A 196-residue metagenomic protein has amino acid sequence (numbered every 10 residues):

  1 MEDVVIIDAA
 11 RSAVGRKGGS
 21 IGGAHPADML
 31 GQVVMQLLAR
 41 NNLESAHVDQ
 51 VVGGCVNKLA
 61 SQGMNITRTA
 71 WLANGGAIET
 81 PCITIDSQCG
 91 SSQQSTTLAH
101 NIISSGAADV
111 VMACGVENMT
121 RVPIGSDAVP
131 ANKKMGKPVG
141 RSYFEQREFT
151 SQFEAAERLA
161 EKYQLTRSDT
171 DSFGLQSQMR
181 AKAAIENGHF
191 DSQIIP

Functional and structural regions predicted by a protein language model:
M1-E2, R16-H47, A60-I66, W71-P196: Acyl-thioester C-C bond-transforming condensing/cleaving domain
D3-D8: Conserved PLP-binding active-site segment in aminotransferase class I/II-type PLP enzymes
A9-V14: Short polar catalytic/cofactor-binding loops
H47-G54: Short glycine-rich phosphate-binding loop at a beta-alpha junction
V56-K58: Short, internal active-site loops enriched in acidic
